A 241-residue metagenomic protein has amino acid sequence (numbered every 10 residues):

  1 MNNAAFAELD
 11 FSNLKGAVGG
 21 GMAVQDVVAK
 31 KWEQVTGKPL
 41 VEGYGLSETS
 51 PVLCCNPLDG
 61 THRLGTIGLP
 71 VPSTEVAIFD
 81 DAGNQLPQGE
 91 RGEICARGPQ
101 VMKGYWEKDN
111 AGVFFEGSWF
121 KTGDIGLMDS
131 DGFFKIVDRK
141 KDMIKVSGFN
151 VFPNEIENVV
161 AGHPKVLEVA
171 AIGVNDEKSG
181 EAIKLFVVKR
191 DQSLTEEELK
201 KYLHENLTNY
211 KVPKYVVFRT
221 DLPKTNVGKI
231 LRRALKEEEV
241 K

Functional and structural regions predicted by a protein language model:
M1-H62, E75: Gly/Ser/Thr-rich phosphate-binding loop
A5, N13, G37, S73 (+3 more regions): Glycine-centered tight turns that cap/initiate beta-strands
G21, G45, G68, D124 (+1 more regions): Active-site glycine-centered loops adjacent to acidic/histidine catalytic or metal-binding residues that shape
V41-E48, G68-P70, I172-N175, V217: Beta-strand->loop->alpha-helix junctions that form or flank phosphate-binding loops in nucleotide-handling enzymes
L53-P57, F79-D80, R97, V188: Short beta-strand-to-turn element immediately C-terminal to the catalytic PLP-Schiff-base lysine in fold type I
G60-T66, V113-F114: Short, P/G- and charge-enriched loop/turn segments at secondary-structure junctions
L69-S73, N84-F114, V151: Conserved ATP/PPi-binding loop(s) of AMP-dependent carboxylate-activating enzymes
G98, K103-G104, I125-K211, D221-P223 (+2 more regions): AMP-binding/adenylate-forming catalytic core of the ANL superfamily
